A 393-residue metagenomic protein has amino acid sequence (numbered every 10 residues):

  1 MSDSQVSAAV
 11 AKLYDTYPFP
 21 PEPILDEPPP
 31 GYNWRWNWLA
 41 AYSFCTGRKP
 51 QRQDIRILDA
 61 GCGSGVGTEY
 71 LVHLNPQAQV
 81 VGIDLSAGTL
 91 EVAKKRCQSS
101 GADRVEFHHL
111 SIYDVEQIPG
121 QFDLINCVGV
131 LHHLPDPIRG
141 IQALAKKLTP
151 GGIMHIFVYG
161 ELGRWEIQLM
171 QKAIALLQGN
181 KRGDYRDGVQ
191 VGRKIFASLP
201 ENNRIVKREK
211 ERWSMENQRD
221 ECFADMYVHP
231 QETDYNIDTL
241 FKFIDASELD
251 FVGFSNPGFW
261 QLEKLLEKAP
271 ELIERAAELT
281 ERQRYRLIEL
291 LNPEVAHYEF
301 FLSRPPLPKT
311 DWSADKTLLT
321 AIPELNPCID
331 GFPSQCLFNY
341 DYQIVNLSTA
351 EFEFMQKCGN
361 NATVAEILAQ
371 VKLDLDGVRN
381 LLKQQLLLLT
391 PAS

Functional and structural regions predicted by a protein language model:
T16, E27-I55, Y70: Conserved alpha-helix/loop element of class I SAM-dependent methyltransferases that forms part of the SAM/SAH-binding
S64-P76: Conserved SAM-binding loop of SAM-dependent methyltransferases across substrates and taxa, primarily the Class I
S86: Conserved SAM/SAH-binding beta-strand->alpha-helix loop
G101-Y113: Conserved SAM-binding strand-loop segment of SAM-dependent methyltransferases
E116-L124: A short acidic, Gly/Pro-enriched loop at the edge of an enzyme's catalytic core that lines a small-molecule cofactor
I138-P150: A short glycine-rich, Lys/Arg-flanked "PGG" loop and its adjoining helix->strand segment in the class I
I153-I205: Conserved class I S-adenosyl-L-methionine
L265-P293, H297, Q343-S393: Long, charge-rich, low-complexity alpha-helical segments
